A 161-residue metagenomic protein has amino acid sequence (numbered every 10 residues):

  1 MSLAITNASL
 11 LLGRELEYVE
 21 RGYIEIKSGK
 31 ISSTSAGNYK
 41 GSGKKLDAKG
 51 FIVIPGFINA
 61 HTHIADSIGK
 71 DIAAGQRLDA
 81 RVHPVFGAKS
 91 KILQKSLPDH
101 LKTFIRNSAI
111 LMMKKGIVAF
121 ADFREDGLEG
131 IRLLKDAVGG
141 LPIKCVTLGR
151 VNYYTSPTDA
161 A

Functional and structural regions predicted by a protein language model:
M1-K40: N-terminal metal-binding scaffold of metallo-dependent hydrolase/deaminase domains
A4, G43-D47, C145: Conserved beta-strand scaffold positions in the cores of enzyme catalytic domains, especially in NTP/NDP-utilizing
G37-I54: Active-site metal-binding motif and surrounding structural segment of the metallo-beta-lactamase
G50, H61, G116: Conserved, mostly hydrophobic/aromatic
P55-S67: Histidine-centered catalytic micro-motifs
S67-T103, L141-P142: Active-site gating loops and adjacent loop-to-helix segments of metal-dependent hydrolytic enzymes
L93-A161: Active-site loop-helix segments enriched in His/Asp/Glu that coordinate and activate a nucleophilic water at divalent
